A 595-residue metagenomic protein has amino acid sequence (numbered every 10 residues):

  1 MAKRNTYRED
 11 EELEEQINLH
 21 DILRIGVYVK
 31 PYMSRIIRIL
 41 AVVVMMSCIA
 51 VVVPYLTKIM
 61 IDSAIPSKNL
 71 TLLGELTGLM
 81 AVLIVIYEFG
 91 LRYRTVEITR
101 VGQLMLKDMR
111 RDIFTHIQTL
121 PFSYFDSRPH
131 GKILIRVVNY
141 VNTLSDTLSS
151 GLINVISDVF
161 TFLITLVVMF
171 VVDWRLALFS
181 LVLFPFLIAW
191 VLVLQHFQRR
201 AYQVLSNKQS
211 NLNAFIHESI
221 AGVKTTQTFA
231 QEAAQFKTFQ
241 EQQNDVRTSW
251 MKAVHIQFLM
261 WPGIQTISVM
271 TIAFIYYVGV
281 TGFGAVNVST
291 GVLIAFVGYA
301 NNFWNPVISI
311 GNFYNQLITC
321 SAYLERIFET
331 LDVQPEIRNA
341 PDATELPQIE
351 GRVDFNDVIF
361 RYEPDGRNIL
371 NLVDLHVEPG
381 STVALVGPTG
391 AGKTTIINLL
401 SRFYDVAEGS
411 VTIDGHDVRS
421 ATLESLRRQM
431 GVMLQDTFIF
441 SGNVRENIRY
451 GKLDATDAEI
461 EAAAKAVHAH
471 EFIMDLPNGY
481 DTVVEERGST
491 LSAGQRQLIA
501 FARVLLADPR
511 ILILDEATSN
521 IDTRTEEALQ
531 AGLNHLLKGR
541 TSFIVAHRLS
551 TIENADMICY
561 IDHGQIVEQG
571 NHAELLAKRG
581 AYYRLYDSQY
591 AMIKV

Functional and structural regions predicted by a protein language model:
M1-A50, P66-L76, R94-I98, G102-M105 (+10 more regions): Membrane-integrated ABC transporters
R4-L13, Q103, R111-V141, A214-T238 (+5 more regions): Short intracellular "coupling" helices and adjacent cytoplasmic loop segments at the cytosolic face of multi-pass
G26, P31-S34, F122-S123, N139-L148 (+8 more regions): An intracellular "coupling" helix at the cytosolic face of ABC transporter transmembrane type-1 domains
I36-G90, E97, F170-R175, V286-T290: Transmembrane helix-loop-helix hairpins at lipid-water interfaces of multipass membrane proteins, especially the type-1
A41, I49, V53, G78 (+4 more regions): Hydrophobic alpha-helical transmembrane segments of ABC transporter permease domains
M45-I49, V53, A81, V85-E97 (+5 more regions): Hydrophobic alpha-helical membrane-associated segments
I65-E75, V168-V182, K252-E325, T330-L331: Helix-loop-helix
N339-A340, L346-V595: ABC-type nucleotide-binding domain
